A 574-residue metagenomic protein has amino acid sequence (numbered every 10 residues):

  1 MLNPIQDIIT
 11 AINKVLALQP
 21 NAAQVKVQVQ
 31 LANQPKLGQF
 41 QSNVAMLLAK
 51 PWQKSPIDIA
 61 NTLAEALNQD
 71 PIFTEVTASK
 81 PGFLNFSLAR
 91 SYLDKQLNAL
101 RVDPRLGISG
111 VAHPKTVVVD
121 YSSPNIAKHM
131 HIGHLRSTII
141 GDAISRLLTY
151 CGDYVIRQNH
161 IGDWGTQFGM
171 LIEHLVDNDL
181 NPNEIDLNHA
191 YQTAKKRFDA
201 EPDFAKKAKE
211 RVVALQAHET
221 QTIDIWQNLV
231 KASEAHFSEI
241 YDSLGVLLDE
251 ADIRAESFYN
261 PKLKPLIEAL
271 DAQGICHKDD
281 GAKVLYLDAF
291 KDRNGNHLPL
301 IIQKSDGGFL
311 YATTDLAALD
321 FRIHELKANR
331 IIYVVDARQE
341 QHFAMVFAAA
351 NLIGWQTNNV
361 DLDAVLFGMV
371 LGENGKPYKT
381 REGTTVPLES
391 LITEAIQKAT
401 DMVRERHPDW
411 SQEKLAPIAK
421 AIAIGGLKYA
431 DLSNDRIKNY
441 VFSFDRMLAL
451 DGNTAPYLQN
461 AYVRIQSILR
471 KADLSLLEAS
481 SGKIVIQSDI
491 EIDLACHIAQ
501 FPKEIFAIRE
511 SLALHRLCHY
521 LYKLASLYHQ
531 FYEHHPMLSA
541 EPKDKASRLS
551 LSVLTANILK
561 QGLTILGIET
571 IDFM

Functional and structural regions predicted by a protein language model:
M1-D94, V111-M574: Non-catalytic interaction-recognition regions
L100-V111: Flexible, low-complexity linker/hinge segments
